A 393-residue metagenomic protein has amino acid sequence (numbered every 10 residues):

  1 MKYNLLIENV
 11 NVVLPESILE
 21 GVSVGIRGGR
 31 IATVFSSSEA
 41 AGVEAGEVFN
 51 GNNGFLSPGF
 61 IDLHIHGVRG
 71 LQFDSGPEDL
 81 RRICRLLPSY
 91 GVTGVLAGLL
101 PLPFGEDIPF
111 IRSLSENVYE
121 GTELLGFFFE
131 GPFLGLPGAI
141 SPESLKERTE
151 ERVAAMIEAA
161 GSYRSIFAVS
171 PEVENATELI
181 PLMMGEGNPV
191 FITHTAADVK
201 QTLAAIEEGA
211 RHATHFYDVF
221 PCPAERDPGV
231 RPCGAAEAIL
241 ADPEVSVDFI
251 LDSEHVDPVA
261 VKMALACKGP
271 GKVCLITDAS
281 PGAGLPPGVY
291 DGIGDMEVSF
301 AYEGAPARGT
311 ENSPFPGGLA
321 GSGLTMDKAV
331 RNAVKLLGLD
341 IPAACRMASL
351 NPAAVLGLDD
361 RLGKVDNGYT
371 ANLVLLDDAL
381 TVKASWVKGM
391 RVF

Functional and structural regions predicted by a protein language model:
M1-G42, W386: N-terminal metal-binding scaffold of metallo-dependent hydrolase/deaminase domains
K2-E8, A41-R81, R85: Replace "His-x-His-based motif
H66-E78, I140-L145, P189-T193: Active-site mouth loops of central-metabolism enzymes
H66-V68, R81-F110, T122-L136, A160-E172 (+3 more regions): Divalent metal-dependent hydrolysis catalytic cores, especially in the metallo-beta-lactamase
L86-L96, L136-G161, A204-S246, P286-G323: Active-site gating loops and adjacent loop-to-helix segments of metal-dependent hydrolytic enzymes
F129, M183, A213, A333 (+1 more regions): Conserved, mostly hydrophobic/aromatic
A154, E158-L285: Active-site core of metal-dependent hydrolases
R231-F249, L265-T277, G282-L375: His/Asp/Glu-enriched, well-ordered alpha-helical/loop segment that forms or immediately abuts the divalent-metal
